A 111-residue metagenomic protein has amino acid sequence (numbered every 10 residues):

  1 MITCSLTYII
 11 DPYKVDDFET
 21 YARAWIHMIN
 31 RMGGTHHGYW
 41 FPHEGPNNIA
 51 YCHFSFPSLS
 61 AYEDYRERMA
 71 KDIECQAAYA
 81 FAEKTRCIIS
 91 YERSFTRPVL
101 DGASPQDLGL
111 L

Functional and structural regions predicted by a protein language model:
M1-T7, F18, I29, C52-H53: Short, structured motif recognition centered on aromatic/hydrophobic residues
T7-P12, F54-S58: Short beta-strand-to-loop capping motifs
I10-T20: Short, surface-exposed ligand-recognition loops at beta-strand->loop->(often short) alpha-helix junctions that present
D16, S60-Y62, D101: Residue-level signal for secondary-structure boundary sites
T20-H37, S55-S94: An amphipathic, aromatic/His-enriched active-site/gating alpha helix that lines ligand/cofactor pockets
E44-N48: Short acidic/glycine-enriched loop/turn segments that link adjacent beta-strands
S90-Y91, F95-L111: Acidic/histidine-enriched, glycine/proline-rich intrinsically disordered or flexible terminal extensions
